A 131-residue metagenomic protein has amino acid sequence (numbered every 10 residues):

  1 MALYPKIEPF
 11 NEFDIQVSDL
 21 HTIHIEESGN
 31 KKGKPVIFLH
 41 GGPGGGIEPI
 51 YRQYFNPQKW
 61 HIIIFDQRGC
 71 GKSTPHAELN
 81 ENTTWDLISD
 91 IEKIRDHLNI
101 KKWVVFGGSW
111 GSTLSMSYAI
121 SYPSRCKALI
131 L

Functional and structural regions predicted by a protein language model:
M1-F13: An N-terminal hydrophobic leader/cap segment in hydrolases
E12-D14, T22, A128: Well-ordered beta-strand positions in beta-sheet-rich domains
V17-P75: Conserved HGGG/HGGXW glycine-rich cap/lid loop of the alpha/beta-hydrolase fold
P75-I88: Catalytic nucleophile-loop/oxyanion-hole region of alpha/beta-hydrolase and closely related hydrolase-like folds
W85-W103: Conserved acidic catalytic loop of the alpha/beta-hydrolase fold
K101-L131: Conserved hydrolase catalytic core segment
